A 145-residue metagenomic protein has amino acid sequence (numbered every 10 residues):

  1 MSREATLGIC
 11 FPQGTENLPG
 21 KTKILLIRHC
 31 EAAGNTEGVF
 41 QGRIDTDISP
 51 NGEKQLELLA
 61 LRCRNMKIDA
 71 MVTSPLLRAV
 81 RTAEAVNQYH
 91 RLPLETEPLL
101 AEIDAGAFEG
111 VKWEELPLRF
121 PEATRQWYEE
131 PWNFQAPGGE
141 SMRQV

Functional and structural regions predicted by a protein language model:
S2-E4, I9, T22, I27 (+3 more regions): Active-site-proximal alpha-helix that buttresses catalytic centers in soluble enzyme cores
N17-P19: Short, flexible hinge/linker loops that cap or flank conserved catalytic cores
Y89-Q144: Phosphate-handling substructures
